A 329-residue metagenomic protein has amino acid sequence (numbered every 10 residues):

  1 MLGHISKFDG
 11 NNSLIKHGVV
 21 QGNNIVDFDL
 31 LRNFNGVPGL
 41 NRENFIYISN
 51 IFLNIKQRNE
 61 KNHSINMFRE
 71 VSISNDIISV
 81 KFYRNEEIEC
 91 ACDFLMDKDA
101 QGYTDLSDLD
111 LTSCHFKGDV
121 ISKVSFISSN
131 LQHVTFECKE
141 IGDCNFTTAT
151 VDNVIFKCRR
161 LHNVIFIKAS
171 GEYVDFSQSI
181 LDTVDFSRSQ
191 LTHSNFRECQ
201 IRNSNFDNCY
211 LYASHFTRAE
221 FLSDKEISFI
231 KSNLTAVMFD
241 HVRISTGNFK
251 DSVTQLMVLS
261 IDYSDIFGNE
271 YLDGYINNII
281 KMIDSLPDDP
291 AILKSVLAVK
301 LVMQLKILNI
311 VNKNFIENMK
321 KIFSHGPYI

Functional and structural regions predicted by a protein language model:
M1-S6, V37, P327-I329: Non-Sec secretion/translocation targeting segments of pathogen effectors
G10, I15-K16, V20-L53, Q57-L293 (+1 more regions): Tandem repeat scaffolds
P290, V299-L305: Long, ordered, amphipathic alpha-helical scaffolds
M319-I329: Extreme C-terminal disordered tails of eukaryotic proteins encode short linear targeting/docking signals used
